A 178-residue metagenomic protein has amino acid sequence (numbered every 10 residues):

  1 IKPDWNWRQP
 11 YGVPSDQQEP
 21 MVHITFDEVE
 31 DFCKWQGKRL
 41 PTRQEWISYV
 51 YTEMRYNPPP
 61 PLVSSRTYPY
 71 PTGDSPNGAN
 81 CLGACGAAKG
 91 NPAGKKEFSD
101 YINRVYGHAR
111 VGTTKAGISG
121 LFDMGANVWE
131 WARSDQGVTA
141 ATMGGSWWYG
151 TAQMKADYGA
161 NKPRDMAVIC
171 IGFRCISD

Functional and structural regions predicted by a protein language model:
I1-A160, I169: Functional-site microenvironments in short loops/helix caps that host divalent-cation chemistry
I169-D178: Short, structured beta-strand segments at or near domain termini in extracellular proteins/domains
